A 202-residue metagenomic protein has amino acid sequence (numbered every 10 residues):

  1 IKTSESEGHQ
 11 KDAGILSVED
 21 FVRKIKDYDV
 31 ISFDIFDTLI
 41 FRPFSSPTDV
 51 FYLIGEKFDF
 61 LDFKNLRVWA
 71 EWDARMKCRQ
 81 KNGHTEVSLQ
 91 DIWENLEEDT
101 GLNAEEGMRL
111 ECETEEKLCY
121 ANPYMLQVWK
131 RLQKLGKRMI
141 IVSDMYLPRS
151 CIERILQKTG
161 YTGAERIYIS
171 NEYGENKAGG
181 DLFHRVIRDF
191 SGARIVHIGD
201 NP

Functional and structural regions predicted by a protein language model:
I1-F33, R194: Non-catalytic pre-domain segments flanking phosphatase-related domains
G14, N82-I141: Short, acidic loop-to-helix structural element flanking the phosphoryl-transfer center in phosphate-processing enzymes
F21-V68: Active-site neighborhood of HAD-like aspartate-dependent phosphohydrolases
F36-I40, S45-S46, M145-R149, Y173-E175 (+1 more regions): Short, solvent-exposed loop/turn segments at secondary-structure junctions
N65-W93: N-terminal accessory alpha/beta regions
T100, Q133-I140, M145-N171: Substrate-recognition/cap helix-loop segment adjacent to the acidic, metal-dependent catalytic center of Asp-based
L118, P123, W129, I155-E172 (+1 more regions): Hydrophobic, small-residue-rich alpha-helical packing segments that form membrane-like cores
G179-P202: Conserved Lys-Pro-Asp/Glu-containing loop-to-beta segment of HAD-superfamily phosphomonoesterases, centered on
